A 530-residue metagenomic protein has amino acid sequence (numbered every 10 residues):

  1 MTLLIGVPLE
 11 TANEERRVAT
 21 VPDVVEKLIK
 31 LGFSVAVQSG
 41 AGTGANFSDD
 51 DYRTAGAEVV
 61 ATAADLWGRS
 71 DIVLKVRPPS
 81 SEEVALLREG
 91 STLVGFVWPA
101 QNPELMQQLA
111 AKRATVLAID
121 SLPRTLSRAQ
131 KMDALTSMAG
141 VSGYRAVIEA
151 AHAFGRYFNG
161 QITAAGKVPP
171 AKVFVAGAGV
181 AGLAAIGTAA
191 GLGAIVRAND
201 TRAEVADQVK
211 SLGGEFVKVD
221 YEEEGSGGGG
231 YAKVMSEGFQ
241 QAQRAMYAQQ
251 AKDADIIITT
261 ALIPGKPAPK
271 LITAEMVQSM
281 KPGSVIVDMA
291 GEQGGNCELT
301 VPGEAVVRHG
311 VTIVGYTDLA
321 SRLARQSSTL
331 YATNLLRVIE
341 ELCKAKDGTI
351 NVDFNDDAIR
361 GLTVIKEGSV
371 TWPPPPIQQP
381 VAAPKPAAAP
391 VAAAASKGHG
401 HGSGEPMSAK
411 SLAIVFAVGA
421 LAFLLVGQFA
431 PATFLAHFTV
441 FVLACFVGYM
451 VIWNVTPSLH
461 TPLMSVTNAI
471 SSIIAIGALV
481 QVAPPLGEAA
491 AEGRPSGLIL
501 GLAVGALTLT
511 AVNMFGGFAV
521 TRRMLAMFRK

Functional and structural regions predicted by a protein language model:
T2-A111, A118-E149, A153-G160, G166-P169 (+4 more regions): Structural/interface elements that position substrates and couple domains in central-metabolism enzymes
L3, D120-S121, L126-T163, P170 (+2 more regions): Adenosine-phosphate binding glycine-rich loop
P8-F47, N159-Q250, M407, L425-G427: Glycine-rich phosphate/diphosphate-binding loop of Rossmann-like nucleotide-binding domains
G56-D71, P78-P79, G227-I257, A261-A274: A structured beta-alpha segment of the ubiquitous adenosine-cofactor-binding alpha/beta core
A100-R128, K266-D318: Rossmann-fold NAD(P)-binding glycine/threonine-rich loop
A432-C445: Structural signature of hydrophobic alpha-helical transmembrane segments
F438-F441, T461-S472: Cytoplasmic-side transmembrane-helix entry/capping segments in multi-pass membrane proteins
I474-A490: Hydrophobic alpha-helical transmembrane segments in multi-pass integral membrane proteins
